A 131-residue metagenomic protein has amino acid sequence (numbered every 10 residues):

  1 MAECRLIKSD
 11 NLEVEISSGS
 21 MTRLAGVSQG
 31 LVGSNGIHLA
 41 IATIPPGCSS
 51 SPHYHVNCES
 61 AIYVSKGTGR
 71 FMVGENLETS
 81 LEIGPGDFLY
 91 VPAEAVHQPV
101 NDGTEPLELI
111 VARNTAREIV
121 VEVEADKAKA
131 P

Functional and structural regions predicted by a protein language model:
M1-G36, S51, E122-P131: A short, N-terminal "cap"/entry segment at the start of jelly-roll beta-barrel domains of the cupin/DSBH fold
V32-N35, P45-C48, T68-R70, T115-E118: Short, charged/polar surface micro-motifs in flexible loops or helix N-caps
L39-T43, A61, S80, F88-Y90 (+1 more regions): Conserved hydrophobic/aromatic beta-strand scaffold that supports enzyme active sites
A40-V56: Conserved short histidine dyad/triad with adjacent acidic residue
I41, Y54, V73-E75, N101 (+1 more regions): Residue-level recognition of conserved beta-strand positions in structured domain cores
S49, C58-P85: A short beta-strand-loop-beta hairpin characteristic of the jelly-roll/cupin
S51-P52, F71-M72, S80, V91 (+1 more regions): Short beta-strand His + acidic residue motifs that chelate non-heme Fe in jelly-roll/DSBH and cupin folds
G84-P85, A93-I119: Ligand-binding loop in jelly-roll beta-barrel domains
